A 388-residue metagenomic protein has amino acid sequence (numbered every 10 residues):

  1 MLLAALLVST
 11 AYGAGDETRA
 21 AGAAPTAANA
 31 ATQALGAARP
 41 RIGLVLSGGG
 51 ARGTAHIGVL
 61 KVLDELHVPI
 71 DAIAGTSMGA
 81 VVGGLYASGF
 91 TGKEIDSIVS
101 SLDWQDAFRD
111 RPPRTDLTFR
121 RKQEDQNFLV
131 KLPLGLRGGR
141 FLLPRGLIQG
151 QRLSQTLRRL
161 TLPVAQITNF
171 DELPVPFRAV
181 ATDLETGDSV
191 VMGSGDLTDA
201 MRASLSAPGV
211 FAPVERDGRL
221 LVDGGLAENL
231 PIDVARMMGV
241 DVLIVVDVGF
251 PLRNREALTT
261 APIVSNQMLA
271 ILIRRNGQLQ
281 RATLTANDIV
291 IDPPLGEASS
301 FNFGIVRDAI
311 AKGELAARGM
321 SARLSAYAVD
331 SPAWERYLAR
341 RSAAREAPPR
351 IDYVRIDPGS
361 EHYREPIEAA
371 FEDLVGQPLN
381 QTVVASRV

Functional and structural regions predicted by a protein language model:
M1-T10: Bacterial N-terminal signal peptides
Y12-T76, G84-V388: Patatin-like phospholipase
